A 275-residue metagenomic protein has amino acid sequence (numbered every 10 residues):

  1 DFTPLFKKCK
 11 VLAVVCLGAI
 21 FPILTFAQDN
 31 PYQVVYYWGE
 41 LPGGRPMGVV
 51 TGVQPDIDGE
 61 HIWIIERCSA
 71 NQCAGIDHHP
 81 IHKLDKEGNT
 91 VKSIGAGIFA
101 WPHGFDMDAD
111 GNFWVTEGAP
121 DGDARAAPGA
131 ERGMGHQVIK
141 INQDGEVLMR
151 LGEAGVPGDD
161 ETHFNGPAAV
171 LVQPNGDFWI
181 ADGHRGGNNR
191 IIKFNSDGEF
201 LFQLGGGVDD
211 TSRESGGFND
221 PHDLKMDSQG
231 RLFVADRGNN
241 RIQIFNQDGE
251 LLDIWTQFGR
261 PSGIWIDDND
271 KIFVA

Functional and structural regions predicted by a protein language model:
T25-Y36: Blade/loop signatures of beta-propeller domains
Y36-D77: Beta-strand-rich domains and repeat architectures in extracellular enzymes and scaffolds, especially beta-propellers
Y36-G43, N89-G95, M149-L151, G155-D160 (+3 more regions): A short beta-strand motif characteristic of beta-propeller blades
G44-G59, G97-N112, D121, V156-D177 (+4 more regions): Beta-rich, blade/repeat-based domains predominating in secreted/periplasmic proteins but also intracellular
I64-I65, V115-T116, I180-A181, V234 (+1 more regions): Residue position within the beta-strands of beta-propeller blades
R67-S69, G118-P120, G183-G186, R237: Short loop/turn segments immediately following the C-termini of beta-strands
C68-N112, E117-G118, G155-P157: Blade-loop segments of beta-propeller domains
H78-H82, H136-I139, N189-I192, R241-Q243: A short loop-to-beta-strand structural motif that recurs across blades of beta-propeller domains
